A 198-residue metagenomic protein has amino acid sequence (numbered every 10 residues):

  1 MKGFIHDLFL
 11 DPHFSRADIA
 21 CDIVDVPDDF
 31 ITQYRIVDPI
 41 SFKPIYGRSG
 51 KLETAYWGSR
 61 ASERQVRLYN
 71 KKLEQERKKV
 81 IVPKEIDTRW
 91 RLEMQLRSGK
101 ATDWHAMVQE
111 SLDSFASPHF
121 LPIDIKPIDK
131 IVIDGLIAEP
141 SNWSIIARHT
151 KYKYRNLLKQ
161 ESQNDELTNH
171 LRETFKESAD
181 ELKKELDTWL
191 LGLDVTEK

Functional and structural regions predicted by a protein language model:
M1-T150, E161-K198: Structured, helix-rich domain cores that form ligand/interaction pockets
K151, R155: Helix-turn-helix DNA-binding segment
